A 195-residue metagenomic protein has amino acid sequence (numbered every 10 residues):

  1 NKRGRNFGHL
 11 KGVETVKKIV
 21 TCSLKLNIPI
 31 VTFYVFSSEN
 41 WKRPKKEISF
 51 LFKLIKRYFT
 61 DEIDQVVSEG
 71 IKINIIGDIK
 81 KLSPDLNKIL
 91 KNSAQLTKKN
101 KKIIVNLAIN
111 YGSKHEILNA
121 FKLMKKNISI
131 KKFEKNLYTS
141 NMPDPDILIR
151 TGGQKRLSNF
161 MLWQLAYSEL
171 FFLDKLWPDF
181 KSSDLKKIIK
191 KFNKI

Functional and structural regions predicted by a protein language model:
N1-I195: Flexible, compositionally biased loop and terminal segments
